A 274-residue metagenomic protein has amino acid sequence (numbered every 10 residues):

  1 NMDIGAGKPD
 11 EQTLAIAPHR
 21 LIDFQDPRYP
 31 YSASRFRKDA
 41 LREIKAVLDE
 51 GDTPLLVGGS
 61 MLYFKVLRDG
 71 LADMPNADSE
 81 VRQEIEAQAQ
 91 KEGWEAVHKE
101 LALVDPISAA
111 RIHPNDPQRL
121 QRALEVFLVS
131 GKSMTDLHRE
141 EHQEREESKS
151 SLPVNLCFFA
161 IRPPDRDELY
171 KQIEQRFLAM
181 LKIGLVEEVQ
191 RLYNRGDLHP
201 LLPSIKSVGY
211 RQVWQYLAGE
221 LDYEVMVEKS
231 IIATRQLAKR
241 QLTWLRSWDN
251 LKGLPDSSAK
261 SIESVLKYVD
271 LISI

Functional and structural regions predicted by a protein language model:
N1-I274: Phosphate/pyrophosphate-binding catalytic cores of soluble transferases and nucleic-acid-acting enzymes
